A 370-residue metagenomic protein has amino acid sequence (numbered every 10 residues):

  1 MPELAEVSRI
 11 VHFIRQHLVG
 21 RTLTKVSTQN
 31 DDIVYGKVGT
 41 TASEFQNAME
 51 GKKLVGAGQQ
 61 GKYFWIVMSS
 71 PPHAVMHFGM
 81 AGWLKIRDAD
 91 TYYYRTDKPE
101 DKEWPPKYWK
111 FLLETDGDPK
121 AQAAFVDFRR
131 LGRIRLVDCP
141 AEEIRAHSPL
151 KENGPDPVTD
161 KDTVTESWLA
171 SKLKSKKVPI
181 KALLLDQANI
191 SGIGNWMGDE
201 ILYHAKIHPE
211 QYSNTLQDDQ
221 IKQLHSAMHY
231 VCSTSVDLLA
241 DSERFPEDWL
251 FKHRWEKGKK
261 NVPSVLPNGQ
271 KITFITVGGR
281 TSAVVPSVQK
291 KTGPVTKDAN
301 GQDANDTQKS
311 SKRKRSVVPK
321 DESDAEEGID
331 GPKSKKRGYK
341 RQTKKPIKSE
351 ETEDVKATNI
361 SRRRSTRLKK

Functional and structural regions predicted by a protein language model:
M1-P149, S282, K291-G293, N305 (+4 more regions): Acidic, proline/glycine-enriched N-terminal capping motif
T22-F45, E50, Y92, W168-K370: Basic, nucleic-acid-binding surfaces and adjacent catalytic neighborhoods in DNA/RNA-processing proteins
A74-I193, M197-I207, Y212-T215, D219 (+3 more regions): Phosphate/anion-contacting hairpin/loop surfaces
